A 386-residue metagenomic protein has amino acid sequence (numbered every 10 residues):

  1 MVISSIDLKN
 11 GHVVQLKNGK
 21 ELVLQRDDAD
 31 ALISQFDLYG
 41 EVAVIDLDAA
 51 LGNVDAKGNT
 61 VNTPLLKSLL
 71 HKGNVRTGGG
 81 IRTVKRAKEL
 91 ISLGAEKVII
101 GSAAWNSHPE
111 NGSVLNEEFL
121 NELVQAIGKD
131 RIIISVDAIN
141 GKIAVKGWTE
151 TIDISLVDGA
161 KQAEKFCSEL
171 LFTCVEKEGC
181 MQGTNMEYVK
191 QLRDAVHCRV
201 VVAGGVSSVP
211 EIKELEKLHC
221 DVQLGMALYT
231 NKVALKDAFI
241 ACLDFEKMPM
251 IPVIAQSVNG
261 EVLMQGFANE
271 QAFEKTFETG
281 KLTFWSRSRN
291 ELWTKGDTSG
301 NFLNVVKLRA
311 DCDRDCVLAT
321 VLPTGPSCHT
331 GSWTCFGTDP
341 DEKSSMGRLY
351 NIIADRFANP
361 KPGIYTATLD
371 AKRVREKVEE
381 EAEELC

Functional and structural regions predicted by a protein language model:
V2-L8, V42-V44, V75-G79, V98-I100 (+4 more regions): Hydrophobic faces of well-ordered beta-strands that scaffold small-molecule active sites in alpha/beta enzyme cores
L8-E21, I91-E178: Conserved anion-binding
N18-D37, N62-L66: Short catalytic helix/loop segments, enriched in acidic residues and glycine and frequently bearing histidine
E41-V61, S102-V114, F172-Q182: Glycine-rich, proline-tolerant flexible connector loops at the mouths of alpha/beta enzymes
T63-L66, T149-E169, G183-H197, V206: Short loop-to-alpha-helix "cap/lid" segments that border enzyme active sites across diverse enzyme classes
L65-V98, E187-V222: Catalytic cores of alpha/beta
H108-A126, R193, I212-A241: C-terminal helical cap(s) of enzyme catalytic domains, especially alpha/beta-barrels
V157, D221, A227-C386: Flexible "arm" and connector segments at domain edges
